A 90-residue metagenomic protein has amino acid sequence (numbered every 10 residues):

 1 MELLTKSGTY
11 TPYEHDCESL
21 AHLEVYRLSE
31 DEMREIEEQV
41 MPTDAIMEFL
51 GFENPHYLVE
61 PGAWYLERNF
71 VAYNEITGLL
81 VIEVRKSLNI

Functional and structural regions predicted by a protein language model:
M1-H22, S29: N-terminal export/targeting and maturation segments
T5, E53, R68, R85-L88: Generic cytosolic/nucleocytoplasmic N-terminal low-complexity/intrinsically disordered segments
H15-L20, E30-T77: Acidic, low-complexity, intrinsically disordered interaction modules
L23-S29, V59, V84-K86: Short beta-strand element of the conserved SAM-dependent methyltransferase core
Y73-I90: Acidic, proline/glycine-rich low-complexity IDRs
